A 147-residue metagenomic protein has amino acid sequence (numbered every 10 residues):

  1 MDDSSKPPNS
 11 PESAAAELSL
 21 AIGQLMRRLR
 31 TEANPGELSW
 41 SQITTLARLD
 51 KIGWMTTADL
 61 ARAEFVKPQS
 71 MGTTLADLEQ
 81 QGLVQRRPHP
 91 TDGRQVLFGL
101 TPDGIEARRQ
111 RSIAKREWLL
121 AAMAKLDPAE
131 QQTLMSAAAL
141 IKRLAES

Functional and structural regions predicted by a protein language model:
M1-W40, L140: N-terminal leader segment of winged-helix/HTH proteins
S10, A14, S70, D103 (+1 more regions): Conserved acidic
E17-L20, Q24, T73, A121 (+1 more regions): Alpha-helical macromolecular-interaction surfaces
I22, Q42, E64, R116 (+2 more regions): Short amphipathic alpha-helical/adjacent loop interface patches that line ligand and macromolecule-binding sites
L29-S70, Q81, L97: N-terminal helix-turn-helix DNA-binding core of bacterial DNA-binding proteins
R30-N34, M123, E146: Short, flexible helix-adjacent loops and helix caps
A76-S136: Charged, amphipathic alpha-helical coiled-coil/dimerization segments
Q132-S147: Exposed, interaction-prone assembly regions rather than primary DNA-binding/catalytic cores
